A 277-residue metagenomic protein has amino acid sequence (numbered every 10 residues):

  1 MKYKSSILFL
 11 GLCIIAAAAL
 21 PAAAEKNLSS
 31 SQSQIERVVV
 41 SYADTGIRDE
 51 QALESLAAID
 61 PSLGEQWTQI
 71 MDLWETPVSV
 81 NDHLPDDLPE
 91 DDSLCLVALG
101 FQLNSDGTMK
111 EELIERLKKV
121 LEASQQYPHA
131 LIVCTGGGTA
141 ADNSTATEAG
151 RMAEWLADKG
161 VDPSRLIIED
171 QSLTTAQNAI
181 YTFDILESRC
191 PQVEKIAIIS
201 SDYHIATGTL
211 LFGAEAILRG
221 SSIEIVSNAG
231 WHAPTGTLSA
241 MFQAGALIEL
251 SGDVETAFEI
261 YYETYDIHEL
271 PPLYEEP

Functional and structural regions predicted by a protein language model:
M1-L8: Bacterial N-terminal signal peptides that target proteins for export
S6, A22-C95, I180-P277: Extended hydrophobic blocks
F9-A17: Bacterial N-terminal signal peptides
L94-Q102: N-terminal nucleotide-binding beta1-loop-alpha1 segment
Q102-M109, A141: Surface-exposed cleft-lining segments at the edges of enzyme active sites
K110-P128: Histidine-anchored nucleotide/phosphate-binding helix
R116-V120, S144-L156, T207-A216: Short, solvent-exposed amphipathic alpha-helices that sit in or adjacent to ligand/effector-binding or catalytic
L131-V133, A153-Q171, I217-G236: A non-catalytic structural micro-motif
